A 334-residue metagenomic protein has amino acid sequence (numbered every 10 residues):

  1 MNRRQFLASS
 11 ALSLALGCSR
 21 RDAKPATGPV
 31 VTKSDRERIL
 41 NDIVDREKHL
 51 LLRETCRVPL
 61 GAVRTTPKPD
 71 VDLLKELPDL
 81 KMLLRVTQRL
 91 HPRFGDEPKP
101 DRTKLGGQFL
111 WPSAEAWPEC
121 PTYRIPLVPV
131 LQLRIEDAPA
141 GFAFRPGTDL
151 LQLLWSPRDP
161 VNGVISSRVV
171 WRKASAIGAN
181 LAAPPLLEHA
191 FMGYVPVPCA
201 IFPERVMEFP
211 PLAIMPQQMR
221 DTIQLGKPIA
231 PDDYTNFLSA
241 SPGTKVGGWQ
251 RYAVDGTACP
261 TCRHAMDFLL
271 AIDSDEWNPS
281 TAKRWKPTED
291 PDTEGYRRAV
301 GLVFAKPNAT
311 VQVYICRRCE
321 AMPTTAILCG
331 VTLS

Functional and structural regions predicted by a protein language model:
R4-Q5, A26: Residue-level detector of intrinsically disordered/flexible regions characterized by low predicted structural confidence
Q5-R21: N-terminal export signals
R20-G28: Bacterial Sec signal peptide processing site at the extreme N-terminus
G28-S334: Preference for intrinsically disordered or flexible, low-complexity segments and adjacent hinge/connector residues
